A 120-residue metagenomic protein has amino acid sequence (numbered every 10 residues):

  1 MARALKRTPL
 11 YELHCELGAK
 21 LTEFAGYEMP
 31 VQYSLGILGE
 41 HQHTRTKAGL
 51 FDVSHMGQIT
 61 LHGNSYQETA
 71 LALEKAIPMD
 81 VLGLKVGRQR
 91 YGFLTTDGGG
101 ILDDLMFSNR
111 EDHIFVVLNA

Functional and structural regions predicted by a protein language model:
M1-A120: Basic, glycine/lysine-rich polyanion-binding surfaces/domains
